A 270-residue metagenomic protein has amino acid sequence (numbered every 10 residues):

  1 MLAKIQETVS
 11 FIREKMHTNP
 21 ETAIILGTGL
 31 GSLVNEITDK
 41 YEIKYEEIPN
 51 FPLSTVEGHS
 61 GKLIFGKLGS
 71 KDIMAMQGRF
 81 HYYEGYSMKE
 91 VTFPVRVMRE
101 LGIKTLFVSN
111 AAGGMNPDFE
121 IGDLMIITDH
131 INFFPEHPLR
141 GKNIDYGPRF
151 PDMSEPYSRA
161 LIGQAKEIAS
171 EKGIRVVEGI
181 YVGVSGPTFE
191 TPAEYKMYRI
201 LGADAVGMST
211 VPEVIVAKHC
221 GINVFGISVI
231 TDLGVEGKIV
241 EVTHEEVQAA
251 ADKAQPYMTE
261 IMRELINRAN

Functional and structural regions predicted by a protein language model:
M1-M153: Metabolite-binding pocket within alpha/beta catalytic cores that recognizes anionic/polar moieties
R99-G102, R199, K218: Non-catalytic positions within long, well-ordered alpha-helices that form the structural scaffold/packing of enzyme
K104-T105, D204, N223: Short acidic/polar active-site loop segments enriched in Thr and Asp
Y146-Y157, G183, Y195, A250-T259 (+1 more regions): Polyanion-binding loop/helix "lid" in catalytic or ligand-binding cores
I162, E167-D204, M262, A269: Active-site/ligand-binding-proximal alpha/beta "capping" segment
M208-E246: Zn-dependent metallopeptidase/amidohydrolase metal-coordination segment
V235-N270: His/Asp/Glu-rich mid-to-C-terminal helical/loop segments that flank catalytic regions of hydrolases
